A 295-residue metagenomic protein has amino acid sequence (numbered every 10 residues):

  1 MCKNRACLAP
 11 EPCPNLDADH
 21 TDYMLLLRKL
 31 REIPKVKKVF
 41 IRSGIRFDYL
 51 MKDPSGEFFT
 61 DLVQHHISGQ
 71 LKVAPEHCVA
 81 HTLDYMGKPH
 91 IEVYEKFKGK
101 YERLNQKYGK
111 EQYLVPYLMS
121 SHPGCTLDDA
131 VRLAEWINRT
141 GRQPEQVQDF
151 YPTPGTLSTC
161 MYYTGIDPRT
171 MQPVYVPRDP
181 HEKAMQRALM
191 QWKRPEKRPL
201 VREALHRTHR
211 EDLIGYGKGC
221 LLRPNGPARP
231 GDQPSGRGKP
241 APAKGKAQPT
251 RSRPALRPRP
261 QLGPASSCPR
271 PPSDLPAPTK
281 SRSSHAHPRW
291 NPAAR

Functional and structural regions predicted by a protein language model:
M1-V115, M119-P123: Conserved SAM/AdoMet-binding glycine-rich loop
C2-T21, D84-E92, W136-Q146, F150-A188: Radical SAM enzyme [4Fe-4S]-AdoMet core and its adjacent flexible, acidic and glycine-rich loops/tails across
R42-G44, D53-G56, D84-P89, D129-L133 (+4 more regions): Composition- and surface-driven signal marking solvent-exposed, interaction-prone regions in large proteins
E57-F58, H122-R139: Catalytic cores of alpha/beta
V63, E135-R139, H206: Non-catalytic positions within long, well-ordered alpha-helices that form the structural scaffold/packing of enzyme
V73, V147, H209: Conserved, mostly hydrophobic/aromatic
G155-R295: Radical SAM enzyme core and accessory elements
